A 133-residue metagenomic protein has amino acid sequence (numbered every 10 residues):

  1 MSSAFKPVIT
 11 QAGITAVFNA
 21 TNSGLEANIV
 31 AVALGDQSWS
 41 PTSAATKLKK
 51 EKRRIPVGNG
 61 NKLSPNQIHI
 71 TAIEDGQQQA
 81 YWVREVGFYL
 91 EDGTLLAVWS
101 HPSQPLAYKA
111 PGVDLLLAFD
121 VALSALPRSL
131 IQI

Functional and structural regions predicted by a protein language model:
M1-I133: N-terminal assembly/attachment segments of tailed bacteriophage virion structural proteins
